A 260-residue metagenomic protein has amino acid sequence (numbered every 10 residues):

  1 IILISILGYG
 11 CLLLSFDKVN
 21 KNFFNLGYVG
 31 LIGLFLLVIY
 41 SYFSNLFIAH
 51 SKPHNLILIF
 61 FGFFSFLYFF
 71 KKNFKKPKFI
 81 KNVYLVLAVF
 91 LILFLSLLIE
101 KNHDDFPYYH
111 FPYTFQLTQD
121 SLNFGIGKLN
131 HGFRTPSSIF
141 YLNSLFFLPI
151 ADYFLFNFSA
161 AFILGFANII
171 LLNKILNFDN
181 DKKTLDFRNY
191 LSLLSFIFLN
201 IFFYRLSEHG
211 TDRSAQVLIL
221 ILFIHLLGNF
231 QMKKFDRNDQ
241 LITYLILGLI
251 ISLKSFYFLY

Functional and structural regions predicted by a protein language model:
I1-K76: Membrane-embedded, hydrophobic transmembrane alpha-helices
S5-L13, L194-I197, F202, S214-K233 (+1 more regions): Specific aromatic-rich, kink-prone transmembrane helix
V19-G30, L171-N200: Transmembrane-helix signature of polytopic, membrane-embedded enzymes that assemble or transfer cell-envelope glycans
Y42-S51, L98-H103, I201-T211: Membrane-interface helix caps and helix-loop-helix hairpins in membrane proteins
N45, F203, D239-S255, L259-Y260: Membrane-interface alpha helices of multi-pass inner-membrane proteins
S65-F69, N82-D105, I197-N200: Transmembrane signal-anchor helices characteristic of membrane glycosylation enzymes that use polyprenol
L93-F187, L206-E208: Active-site lumenal/periplasmic loops and adjacent helix-entry segments of GT-C-fold, multi-pass membrane
H110, R205-S214, S252, F258: Replace "multi-pass membrane enzymes" with "multi-pass membrane proteins
